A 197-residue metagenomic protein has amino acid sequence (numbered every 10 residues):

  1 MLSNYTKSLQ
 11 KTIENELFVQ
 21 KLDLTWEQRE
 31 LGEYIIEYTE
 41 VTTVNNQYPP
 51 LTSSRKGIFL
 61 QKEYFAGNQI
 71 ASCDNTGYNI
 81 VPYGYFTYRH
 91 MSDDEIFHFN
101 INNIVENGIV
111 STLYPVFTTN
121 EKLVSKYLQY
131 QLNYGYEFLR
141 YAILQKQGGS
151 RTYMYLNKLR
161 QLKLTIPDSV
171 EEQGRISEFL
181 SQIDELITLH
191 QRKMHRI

Functional and structural regions predicted by a protein language model:
M1-E27, L162, S169-I197: Amphipathic alpha-helical segments with low aromatic content
Q20-T42: Non-catalytic DNA-recognition/assembly elements of restriction-modification systems
E37, T43, P82, K163 (+1 more regions): IQ-motif-like calmodulin-binding regions
V44-T52, I143-K146: Short coil/turn segments at secondary-structure boundaries
S53-G67, G108: Short, basic/aromatic beta-hairpin or loop at an interaction surface
F65, C73-Y136, I143: A short beta-sheet element
I70, T76, G149-R151: A structural connector/turn signal
G108-L113, Q147-E172: A short glycine-rich beta-alpha junction/loop motif
